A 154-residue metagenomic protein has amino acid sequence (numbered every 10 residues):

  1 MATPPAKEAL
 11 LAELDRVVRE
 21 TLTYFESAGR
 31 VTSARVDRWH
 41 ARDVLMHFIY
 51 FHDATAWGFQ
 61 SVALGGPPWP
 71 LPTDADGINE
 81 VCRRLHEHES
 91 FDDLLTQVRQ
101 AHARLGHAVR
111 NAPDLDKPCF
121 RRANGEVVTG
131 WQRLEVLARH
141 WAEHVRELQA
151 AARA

Functional and structural regions predicted by a protein language model:
M1-R19: Extreme N-terminal tail/first-helix region
A2-P5, R38, N79-L94, A123-W131: Acidic/His metal-coordination segments adjacent to aromatic residues that form catalytic metal sites in metalloenzymes
V18-E26, H52-A56, Q60, R99-P113 (+1 more regions): Structural signal for well-ordered, non-membrane alpha-helices
L22-T23, N79-P118, E135: Acidic/histidine-rich alpha-helical segments that form the ligand environment of transition-metal centers
V31-G77, L115-A154: Short, contiguous alpha-helical
